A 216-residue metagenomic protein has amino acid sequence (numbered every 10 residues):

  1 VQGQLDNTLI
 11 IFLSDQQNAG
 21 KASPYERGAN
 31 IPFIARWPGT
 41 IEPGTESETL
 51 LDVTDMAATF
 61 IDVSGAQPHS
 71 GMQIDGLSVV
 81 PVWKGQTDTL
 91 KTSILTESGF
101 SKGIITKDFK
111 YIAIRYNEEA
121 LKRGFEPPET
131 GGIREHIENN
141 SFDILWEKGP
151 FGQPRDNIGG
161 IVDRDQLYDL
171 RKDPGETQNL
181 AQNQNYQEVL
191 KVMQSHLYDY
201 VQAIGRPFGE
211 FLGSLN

Functional and structural regions predicted by a protein language model:
V1, N7, G20-Q73, L77-T89: Substrate-binding rim/cap in mid-to-C-terminal beta-strand-loop elements of soluble/periplasmic
L9-L13, F33-A35, T59-D62, S93-T96 (+2 more regions): Structural recognition of the beta-strand scaffold that forms the well-ordered cores of secreted hydrolase catalytic
Q16-Q17: Active-site metal-binding loops of divalent metal-dependent hydrolases
S23-E26, T96-A181: C-terminal, low-complexity/hydrophilic appendages and adjacent surface loops of extracellular/periplasmic anionic
P43-T45, H69, K91-S93, N179 (+1 more regions): Short, hydrophobic secondary-structure boundary micro-motifs
L51-A58, I74-L77, V162-D165, P174 (+3 more regions): A structural signal for well-ordered alpha-helical segments within the folded catalytic domains of diverse enzymes
A57-S64, V80, K84, Y168 (+3 more regions): Non-transmembrane alpha-helical segments in soluble domains of secreted/periplasmic/extracellular proteins
L197-F211: Bilobed periplasmic-binding protein-like "clamshell/Venus-flytrap" ligand-binding domains
